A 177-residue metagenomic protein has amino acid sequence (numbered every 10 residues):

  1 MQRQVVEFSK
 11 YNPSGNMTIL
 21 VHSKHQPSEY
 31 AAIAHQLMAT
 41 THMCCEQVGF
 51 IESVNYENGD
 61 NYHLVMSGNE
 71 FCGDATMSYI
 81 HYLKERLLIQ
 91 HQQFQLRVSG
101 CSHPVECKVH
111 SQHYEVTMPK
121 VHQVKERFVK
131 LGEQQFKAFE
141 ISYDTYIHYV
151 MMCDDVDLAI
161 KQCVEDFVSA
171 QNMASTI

Functional and structural regions predicted by a protein language model:
M1-H113, H122-Q123, Q135, S142 (+1 more regions): A glycine-rich beta-to-alpha transition motif near the start of alpha/beta enzyme domains, typified by
R127-Q134: Extended Gly/Ser/Thr-rich low-complexity repeat segments, especially those forming or decorating extracellular
